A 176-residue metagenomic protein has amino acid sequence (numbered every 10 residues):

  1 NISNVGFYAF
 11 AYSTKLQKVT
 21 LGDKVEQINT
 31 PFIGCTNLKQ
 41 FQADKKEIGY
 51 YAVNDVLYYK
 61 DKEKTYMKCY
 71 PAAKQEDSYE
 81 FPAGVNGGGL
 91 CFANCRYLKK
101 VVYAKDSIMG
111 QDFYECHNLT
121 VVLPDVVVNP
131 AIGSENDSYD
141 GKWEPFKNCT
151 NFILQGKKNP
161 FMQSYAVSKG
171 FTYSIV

Functional and structural regions predicted by a protein language model:
N1-N4, Y12-Q27, C35-V56, D61-T65 (+5 more regions): Structural signature of tandem-repeat unit edges
F7, G89, Q163: Short glycine-/small-residue-rich flexible loop motifs, especially phosphate/cofactor-binding loops
T30, Q111-F113, Q163-S164: Alpha-helical elements of the RecA-like P-loop NTPase motor core of helicases
F32-G34, L57, F113-Y114, E135-D137: A structural signal for leucine-rich repeat
N136-P145, P160-G170: Short, aromatic/basic amphipathic alpha-helical patches
